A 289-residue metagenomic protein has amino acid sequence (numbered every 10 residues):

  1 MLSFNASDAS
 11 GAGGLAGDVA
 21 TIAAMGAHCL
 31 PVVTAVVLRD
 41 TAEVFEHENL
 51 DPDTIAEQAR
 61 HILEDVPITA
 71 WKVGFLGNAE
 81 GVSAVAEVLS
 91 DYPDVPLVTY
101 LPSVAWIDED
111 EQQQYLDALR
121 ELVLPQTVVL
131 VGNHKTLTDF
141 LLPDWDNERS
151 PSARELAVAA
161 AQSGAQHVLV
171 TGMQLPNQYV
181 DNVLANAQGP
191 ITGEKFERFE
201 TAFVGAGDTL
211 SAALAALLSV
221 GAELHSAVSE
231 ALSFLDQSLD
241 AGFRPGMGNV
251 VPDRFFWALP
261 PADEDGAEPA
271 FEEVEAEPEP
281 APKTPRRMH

Functional and structural regions predicted by a protein language model:
M1-S3, V19-W106, Q113, W257-P261 (+2 more regions): Conserved N-terminal subdomain of the carbohydrate kinase-like
F4-S10, I191-V204: Short pre-catalytic strand/loop immediately N-terminal to key active-site residues, enriched for Gly-Thr
A6-G13, A24, C29, D40-T54 (+5 more regions): Active-site-adjacent loop and "lid" segments of alpha/beta metabolic enzymes
T21, D139, E200-L224, V228: Short, small-residue alpha-helix embedded
G26-L30, P190-I191, L217-A231: Phosphate-handling active-site elements
N49, H225-H289: Charged C-terminal helix
Q112-I191: Conserved phosphate/ATP/ADP-binding segment of small-molecule kinases
